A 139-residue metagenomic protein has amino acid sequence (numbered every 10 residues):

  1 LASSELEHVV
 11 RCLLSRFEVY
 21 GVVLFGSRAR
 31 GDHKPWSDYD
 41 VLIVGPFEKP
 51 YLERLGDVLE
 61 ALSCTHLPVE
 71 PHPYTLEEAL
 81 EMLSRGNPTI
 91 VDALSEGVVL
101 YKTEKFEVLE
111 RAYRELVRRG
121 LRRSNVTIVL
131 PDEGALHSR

Functional and structural regions predicted by a protein language model:
L1-G21, A29-P35, P46-R139: Catalytic core of pol beta-like nucleotidyltransferases
S37-Y39: Short, conserved active-site loops that position catalytic residues or coordinate cofactors/metal ions across diverse
L42-V44: Short hydrophobic/aromatic beta-strand micro-patches that form the beta-sheet surface supporting nucleotide- or nucleic
